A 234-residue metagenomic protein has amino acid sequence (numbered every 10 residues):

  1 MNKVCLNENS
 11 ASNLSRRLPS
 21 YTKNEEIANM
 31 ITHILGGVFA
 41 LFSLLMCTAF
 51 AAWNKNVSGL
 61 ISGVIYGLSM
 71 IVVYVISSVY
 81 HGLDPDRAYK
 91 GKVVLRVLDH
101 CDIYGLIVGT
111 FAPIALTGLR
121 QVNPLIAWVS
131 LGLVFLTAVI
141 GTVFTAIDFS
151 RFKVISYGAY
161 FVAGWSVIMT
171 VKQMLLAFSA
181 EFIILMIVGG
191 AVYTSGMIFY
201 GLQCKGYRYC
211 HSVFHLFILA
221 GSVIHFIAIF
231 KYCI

Functional and structural regions predicted by a protein language model:
N2-I234: Multi-pass alpha-helical transmembrane bundles in non-GPCR membrane proteins that perform intramembrane catalysis
